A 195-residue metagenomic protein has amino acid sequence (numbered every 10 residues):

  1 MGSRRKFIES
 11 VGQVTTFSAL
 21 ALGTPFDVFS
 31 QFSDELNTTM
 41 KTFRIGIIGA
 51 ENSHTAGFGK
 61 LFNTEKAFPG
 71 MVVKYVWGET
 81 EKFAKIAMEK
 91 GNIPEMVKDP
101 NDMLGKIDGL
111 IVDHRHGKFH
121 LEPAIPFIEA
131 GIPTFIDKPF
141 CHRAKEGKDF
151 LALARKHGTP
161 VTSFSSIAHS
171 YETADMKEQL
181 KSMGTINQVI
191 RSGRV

Functional and structural regions predicted by a protein language model:
M1-T16: N-terminal secretory signal peptides and thylakoid transit peptides that target proteins across membranes
S18-K90, K181-N187: N-terminal Rossmann-like dinucleotide-binding module
G46-I47, V112, F135-D137, T162-F164: Short catalytic-loop micro-motif centered on adjacent basic/acidic residues
N52-H54, H120, P133, S165: Histidine-centered active-site/metal-ligand motif
T55, A84, F119-L121, E172-T173: Short, well-ordered alpha-helical microsegments
A67-P69, A130-T134, K156-P160: Short, surface-exposed connector motifs at secondary-structure boundaries
G91-L151: Beta-loop-alpha module in the N-terminal Rossmann-like domain of NAD(P)-dependent dehydrogenases, especially those
C141-V195: A contiguous active-site-proximal alpha/beta segment in oxidoreductase catalytic domains
